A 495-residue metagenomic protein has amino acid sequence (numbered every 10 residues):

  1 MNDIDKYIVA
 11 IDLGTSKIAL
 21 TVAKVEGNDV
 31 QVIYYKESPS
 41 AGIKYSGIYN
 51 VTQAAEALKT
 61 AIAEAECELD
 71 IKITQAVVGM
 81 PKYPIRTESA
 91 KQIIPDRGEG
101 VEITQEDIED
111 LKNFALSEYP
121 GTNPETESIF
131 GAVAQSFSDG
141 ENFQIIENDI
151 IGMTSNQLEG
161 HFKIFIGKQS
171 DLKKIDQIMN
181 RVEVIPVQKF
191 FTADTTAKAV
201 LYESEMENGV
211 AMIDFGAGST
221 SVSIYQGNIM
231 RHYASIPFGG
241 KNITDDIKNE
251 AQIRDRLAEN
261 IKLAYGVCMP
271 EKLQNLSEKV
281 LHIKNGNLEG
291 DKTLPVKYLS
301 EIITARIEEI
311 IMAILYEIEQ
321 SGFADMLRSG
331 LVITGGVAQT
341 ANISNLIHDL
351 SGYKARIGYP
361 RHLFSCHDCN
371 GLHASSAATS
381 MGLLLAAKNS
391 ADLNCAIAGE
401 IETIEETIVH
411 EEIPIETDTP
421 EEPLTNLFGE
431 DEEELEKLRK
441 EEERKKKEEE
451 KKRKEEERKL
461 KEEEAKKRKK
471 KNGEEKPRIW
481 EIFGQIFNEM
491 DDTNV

Functional and structural regions predicted by a protein language model:
M1-K17, T21-Q75, M80-V210, R254-D255 (+5 more regions): Nucleotide/phosphate-binding catalytic cleft detector across ATP-hydrolyzing and phosphate-transferring enzymes
M1-N2, V9-L13, V200-S204, A211-F215 (+7 more regions): Replace "in large, NTP-powered and nucleic-acid-processing enzymes" with "in large, NTP-powered factors and other
A10-I11, L20, V78, M179 (+5 more regions): Residue-level signature of catalytic and energy-coupling elements of molecular machines, predominantly ATP/GTP-dependent
I62-T74, I311-S329: Phosphate/pyrophosphate-binding loops at sites that engage ATP/ADP/AMP, CoA/4′-phosphopantetheine, polyphosphate
P81, G167, V267-M269, M326-L350: Glycine-rich phosphate-binding loops at beta-strand->alpha-helix junctions
R181-K189, L281-A324: Adenine-nucleotide phosphate-binding core of ATP-dependent small-molecule kinases
K198-Q274: Acidic, glycine-rich loop-and-beta core segments that form the ion-binding/anion-interacting portion of active sites
G358-V409: Glycine-rich phosphate-binding/hydrolytic loop that grips phosphoryl groups
